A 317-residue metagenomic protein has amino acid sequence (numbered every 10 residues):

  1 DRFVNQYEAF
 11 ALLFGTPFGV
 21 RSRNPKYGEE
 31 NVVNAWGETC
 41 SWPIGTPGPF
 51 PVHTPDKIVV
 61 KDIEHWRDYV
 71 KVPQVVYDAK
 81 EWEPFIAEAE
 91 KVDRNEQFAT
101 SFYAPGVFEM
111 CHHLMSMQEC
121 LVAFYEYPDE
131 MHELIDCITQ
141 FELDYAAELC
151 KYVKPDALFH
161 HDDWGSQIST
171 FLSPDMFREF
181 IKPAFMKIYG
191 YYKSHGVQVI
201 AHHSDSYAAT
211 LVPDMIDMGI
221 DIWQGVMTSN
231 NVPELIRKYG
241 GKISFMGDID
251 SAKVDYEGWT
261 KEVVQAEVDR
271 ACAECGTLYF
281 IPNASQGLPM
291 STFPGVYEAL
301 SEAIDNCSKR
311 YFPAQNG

Functional and structural regions predicted by a protein language model:
D1-P25: Segments that shape or occlude catalytic/ligand-binding pockets
Q6, F10, G28, I58-K61 (+3 more regions): Alpha-helical protein-protein interaction elements
T16-Y27, V70-K71, A104-F108: Short, glycine/charge-rich beta-strand/loop segments that flank catalytic centers and engage negatively charged groups
R23-V72, N95-F98: A contiguous, low-structure linker/loop signature
V33, W42, W66-G317: Active-site loop segments of alpha/beta catalytic cores
